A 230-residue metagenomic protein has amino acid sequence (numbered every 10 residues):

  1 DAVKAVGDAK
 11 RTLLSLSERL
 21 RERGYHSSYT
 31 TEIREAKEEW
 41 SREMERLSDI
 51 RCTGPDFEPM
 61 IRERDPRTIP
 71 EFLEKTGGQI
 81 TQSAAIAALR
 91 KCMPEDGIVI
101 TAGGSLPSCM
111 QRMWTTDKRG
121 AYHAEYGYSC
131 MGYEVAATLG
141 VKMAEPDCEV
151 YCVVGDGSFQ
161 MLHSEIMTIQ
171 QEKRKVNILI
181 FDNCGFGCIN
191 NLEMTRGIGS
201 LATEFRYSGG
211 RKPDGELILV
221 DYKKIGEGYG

Functional and structural regions predicted by a protein language model:
D1-E45, E193: Glycine-rich, acidic loop regions that bind phosphate or pyrophosphate groups
V3-V6, H26, T30, E71-Q79 (+3 more regions): Hydrophobic alpha-helical scaffolding
A5, L13-L14, C109, W114-G230: Thiamine diphosphate
D8, A102, D156: Acidic active-site catalytic centers that drive phospho-/nucleotidyl reactions and related ester hydrolyses
E39-A136, V141-K142: Active-site diphosphate/adenylate-binding microenvironment
